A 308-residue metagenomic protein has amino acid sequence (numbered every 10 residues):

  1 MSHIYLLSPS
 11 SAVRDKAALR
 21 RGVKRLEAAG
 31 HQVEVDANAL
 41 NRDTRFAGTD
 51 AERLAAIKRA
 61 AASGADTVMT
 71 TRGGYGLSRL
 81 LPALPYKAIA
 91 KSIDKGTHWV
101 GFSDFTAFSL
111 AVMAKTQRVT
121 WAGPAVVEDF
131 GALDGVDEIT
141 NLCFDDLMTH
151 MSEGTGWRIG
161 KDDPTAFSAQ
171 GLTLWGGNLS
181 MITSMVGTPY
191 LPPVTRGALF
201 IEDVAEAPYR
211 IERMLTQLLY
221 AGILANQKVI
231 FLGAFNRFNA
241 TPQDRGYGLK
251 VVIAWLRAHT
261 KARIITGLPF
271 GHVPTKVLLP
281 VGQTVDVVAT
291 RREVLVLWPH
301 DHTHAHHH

Functional and structural regions predicted by a protein language model:
M1-G64: ATP/NTP phosphate-donor binding region
V35-D36, G101, Q227-A234, I265-G267: Short internal beta-strands
T67-A83, F102: N-terminal glycine-rich "phosphate-gripper" loop used for MgATP/nucleotide binding and carboxylate activation
R72-Y75, E206, N236, F270: Short glycine-rich anion-binding loops that position phosphate/pyrophosphate groups of nucleotides and phosphorylated
Y86-A111, V119-V126, R263: Short, acidic/small-residue loops that bind anionic groups at enzyme active sites
Q117-M181, G187: Conserved anion/nucleotide-ligand pocket segment
P193-G246: Internal helical hairpin/lid segments
A234-H308: ATP/nucleoside-binding phosphotransfer catalytic cores, i.e., glycine-rich phosphate-binding loops
